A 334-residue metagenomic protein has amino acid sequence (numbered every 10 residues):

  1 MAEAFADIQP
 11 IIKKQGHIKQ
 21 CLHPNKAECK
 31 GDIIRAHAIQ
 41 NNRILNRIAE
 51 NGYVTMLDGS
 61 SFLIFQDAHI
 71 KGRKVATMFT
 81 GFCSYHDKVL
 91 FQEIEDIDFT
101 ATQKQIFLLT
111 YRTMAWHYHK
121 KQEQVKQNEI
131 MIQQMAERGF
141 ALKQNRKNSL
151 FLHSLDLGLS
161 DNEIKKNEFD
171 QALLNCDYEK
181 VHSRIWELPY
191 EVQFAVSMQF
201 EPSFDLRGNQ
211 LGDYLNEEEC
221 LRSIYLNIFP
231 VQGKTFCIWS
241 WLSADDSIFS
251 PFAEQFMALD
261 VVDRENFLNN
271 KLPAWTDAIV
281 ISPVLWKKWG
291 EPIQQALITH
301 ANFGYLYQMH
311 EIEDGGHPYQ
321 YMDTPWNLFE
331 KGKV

Functional and structural regions predicted by a protein language model:
M1-E95, F99-T102, I106: An N-terminal structural lobe/cap that precedes and organizes the functional/catalytic core across diverse proteins
A2-F5, K26-A27, R47, Q66 (+3 more regions): Short, structured coil/loop segments at alpha-helix boundaries
A38-N46, N148-L152, P189-F194: Short low-complexity stretches enriched in small and charged residues
Y53, I64-F65, R112-W116, N269-A274: Short C-terminal domain-edge/linker segments immediately following a structured domain
T55-L57, Q105-I106, M131-I132, D260-R264: Short, surface-exposed linear patches
G59-S60, H117-Q122, A274-I279: Low-complexity, flexible helical/coil segments
E95-D156: Long, hydrophobic, well-ordered secondary-structure blocks that form the structural core and pocket-lining surfaces
L155-V334: Charge-dense, low-complexity intrinsically disordered regions
